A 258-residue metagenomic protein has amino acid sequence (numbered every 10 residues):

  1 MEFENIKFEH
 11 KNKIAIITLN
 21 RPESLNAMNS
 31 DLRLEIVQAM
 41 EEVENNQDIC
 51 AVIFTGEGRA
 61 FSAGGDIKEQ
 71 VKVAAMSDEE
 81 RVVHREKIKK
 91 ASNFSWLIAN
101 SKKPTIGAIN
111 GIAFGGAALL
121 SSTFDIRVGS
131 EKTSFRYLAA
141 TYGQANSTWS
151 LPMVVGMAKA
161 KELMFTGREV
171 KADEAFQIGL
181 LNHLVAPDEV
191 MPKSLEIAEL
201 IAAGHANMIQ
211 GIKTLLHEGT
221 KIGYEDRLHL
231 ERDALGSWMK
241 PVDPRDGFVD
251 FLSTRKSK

Functional and structural regions predicted by a protein language model:
M1-E57: Conserved CoA-thioester-binding segment of acyl-CoA-metabolizing enzymes
M1-N12, G167-A172, P192, E196-K258: C-terminal alpha-helix plus adjacent terminal tail
N12-K13, R59, T133, D233: Beta-strand-connecting loop/turn residues
I17, F54, D66, L120-S122 (+3 more regions): Hydrophobic/aromatic residues within transmembrane alpha-helices of multi-pass small-molecule transporters
L32-I36, K87-K90, V190, E231: Hydrophobic alpha-helical membrane-association signature
G56-L97, A113: Glycine- (often His-adjacent) and acidic-residue-rich active-site loop that binds/positions the CoA thioester
I67, A91, T148, M157-A160 (+3 more regions): A general structural signal for well-ordered alpha-helical segments in protein cores
W96-A206: Crotonase-fold acyl-CoA enzyme core
